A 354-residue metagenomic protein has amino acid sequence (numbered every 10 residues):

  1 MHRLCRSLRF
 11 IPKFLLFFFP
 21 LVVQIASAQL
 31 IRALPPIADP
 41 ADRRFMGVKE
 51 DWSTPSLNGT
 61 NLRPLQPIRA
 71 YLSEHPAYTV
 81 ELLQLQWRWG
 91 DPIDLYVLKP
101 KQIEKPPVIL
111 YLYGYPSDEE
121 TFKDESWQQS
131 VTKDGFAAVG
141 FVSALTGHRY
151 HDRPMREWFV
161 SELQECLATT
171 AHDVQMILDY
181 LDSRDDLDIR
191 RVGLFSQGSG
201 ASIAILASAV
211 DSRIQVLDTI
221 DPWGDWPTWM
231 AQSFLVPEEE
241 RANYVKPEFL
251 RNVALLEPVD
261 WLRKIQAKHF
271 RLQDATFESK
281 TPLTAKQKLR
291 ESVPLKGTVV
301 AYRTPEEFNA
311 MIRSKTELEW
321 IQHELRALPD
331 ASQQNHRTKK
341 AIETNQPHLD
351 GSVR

Functional and structural regions predicted by a protein language model:
P12-Q24: Bacterial N-terminal signal peptides
G59-Q102: N-terminal cap/lid segment of alpha/beta-hydrolase-fold proteins
L95, K105-G114: Short beta-strand element of the alpha/beta-hydrolase
L112-H172, M230-A231: Cap/lid segment of the alpha/beta-hydrolase catalytic domain
R156-Q197: Gly/Ser-rich "nucleophile elbow"/oxyanion-hole loop immediately N-terminal to the catalytic nucleophile in hydrolases
A201-P247: Hydrolase active-site cap/lid region
F234, E239-Q287, E291: The feature captures the conserved acid-bearing segment of alpha/beta-hydrolase catalytic domains
S292-R354: C-terminal catalytic histidine-bearing segment of alpha/beta-hydrolase fold enzymes
